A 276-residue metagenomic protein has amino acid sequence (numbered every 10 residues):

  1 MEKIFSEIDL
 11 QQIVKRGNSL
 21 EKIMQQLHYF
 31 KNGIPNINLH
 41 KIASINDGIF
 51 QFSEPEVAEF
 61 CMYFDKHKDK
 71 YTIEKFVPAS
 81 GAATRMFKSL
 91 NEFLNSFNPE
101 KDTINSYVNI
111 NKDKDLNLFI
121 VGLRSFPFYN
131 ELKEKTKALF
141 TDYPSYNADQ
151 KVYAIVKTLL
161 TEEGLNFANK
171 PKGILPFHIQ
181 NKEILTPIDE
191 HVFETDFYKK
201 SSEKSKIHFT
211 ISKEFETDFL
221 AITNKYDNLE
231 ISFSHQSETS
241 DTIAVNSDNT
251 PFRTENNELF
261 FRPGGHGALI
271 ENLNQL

Functional and structural regions predicted by a protein language model:
E2, S6-K15, N32-L276: Domain-scale recognition of functional cores that engage charged ligands
L10-K22, Q26-H28: Conserved catalytic alpha/beta core of Sir2/sirtuin-type deacylases, generalized to analogous enzyme cores that bind
